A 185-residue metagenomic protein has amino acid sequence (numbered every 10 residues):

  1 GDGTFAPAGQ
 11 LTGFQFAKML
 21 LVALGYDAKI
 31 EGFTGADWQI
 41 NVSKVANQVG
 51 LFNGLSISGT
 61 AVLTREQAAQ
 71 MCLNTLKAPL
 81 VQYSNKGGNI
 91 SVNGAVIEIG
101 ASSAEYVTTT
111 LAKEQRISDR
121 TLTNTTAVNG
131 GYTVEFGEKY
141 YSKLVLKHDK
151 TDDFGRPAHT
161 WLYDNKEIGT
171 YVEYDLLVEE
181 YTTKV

Functional and structural regions predicted by a protein language model:
G1-K184: N-terminal propeptides
